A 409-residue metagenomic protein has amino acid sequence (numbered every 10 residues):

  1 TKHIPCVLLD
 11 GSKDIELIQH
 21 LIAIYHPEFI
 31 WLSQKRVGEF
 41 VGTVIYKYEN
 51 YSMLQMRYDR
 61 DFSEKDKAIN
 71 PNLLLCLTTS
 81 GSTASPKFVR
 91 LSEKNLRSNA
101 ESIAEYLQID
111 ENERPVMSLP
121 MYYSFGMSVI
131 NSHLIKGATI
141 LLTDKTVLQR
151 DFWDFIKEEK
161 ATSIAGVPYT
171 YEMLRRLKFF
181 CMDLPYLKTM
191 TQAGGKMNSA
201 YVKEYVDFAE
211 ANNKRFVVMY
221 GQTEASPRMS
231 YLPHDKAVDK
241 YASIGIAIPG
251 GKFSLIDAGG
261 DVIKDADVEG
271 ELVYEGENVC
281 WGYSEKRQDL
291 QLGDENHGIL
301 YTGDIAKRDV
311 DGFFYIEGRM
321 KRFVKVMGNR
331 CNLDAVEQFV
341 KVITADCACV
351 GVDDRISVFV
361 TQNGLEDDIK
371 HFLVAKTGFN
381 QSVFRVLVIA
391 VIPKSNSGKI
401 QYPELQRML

Functional and structural regions predicted by a protein language model:
K2-S63, D354, Q362-I369: Structural core segment of the AMP-binding/adenylate-forming
C6-I22, A138-E159, C331-V336: ATP-dependent adenylate-forming carboxylate-activation enzymes
P71-E101: Conserved AMP-binding A3 loop
E93, Q222-Y241, D257-G259, E285-D289: Active-site loops of AMP-binding adenylate-forming
R97-R114, S124-S163, I248-G250: Conserved AMP-binding/adenylation subdomain of ANL enzymes
A161-G166, R175-D239, K252: Gly/Ser/Thr-rich phosphate-binding loop
D267, E271-D334, V342: Conserved ATP-binding/catalytic segment of the ANL
V324, S357, F372-L409: Conserved C-terminal "lid"/linker of ANL adenylate-forming enzymes
